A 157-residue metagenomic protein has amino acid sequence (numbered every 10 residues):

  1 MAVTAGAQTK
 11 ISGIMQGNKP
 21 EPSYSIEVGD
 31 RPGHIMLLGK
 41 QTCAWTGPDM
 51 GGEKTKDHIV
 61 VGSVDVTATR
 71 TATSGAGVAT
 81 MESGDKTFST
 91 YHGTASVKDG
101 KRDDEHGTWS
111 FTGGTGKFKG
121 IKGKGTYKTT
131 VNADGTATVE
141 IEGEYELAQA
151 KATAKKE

Functional and structural regions predicted by a protein language model:
A2-T4: N-terminal signal peptide c-region/cleavage motif recognized by signal peptidases
G6-E157: Beta-strand-enriched cores of mature, soluble protein domains
